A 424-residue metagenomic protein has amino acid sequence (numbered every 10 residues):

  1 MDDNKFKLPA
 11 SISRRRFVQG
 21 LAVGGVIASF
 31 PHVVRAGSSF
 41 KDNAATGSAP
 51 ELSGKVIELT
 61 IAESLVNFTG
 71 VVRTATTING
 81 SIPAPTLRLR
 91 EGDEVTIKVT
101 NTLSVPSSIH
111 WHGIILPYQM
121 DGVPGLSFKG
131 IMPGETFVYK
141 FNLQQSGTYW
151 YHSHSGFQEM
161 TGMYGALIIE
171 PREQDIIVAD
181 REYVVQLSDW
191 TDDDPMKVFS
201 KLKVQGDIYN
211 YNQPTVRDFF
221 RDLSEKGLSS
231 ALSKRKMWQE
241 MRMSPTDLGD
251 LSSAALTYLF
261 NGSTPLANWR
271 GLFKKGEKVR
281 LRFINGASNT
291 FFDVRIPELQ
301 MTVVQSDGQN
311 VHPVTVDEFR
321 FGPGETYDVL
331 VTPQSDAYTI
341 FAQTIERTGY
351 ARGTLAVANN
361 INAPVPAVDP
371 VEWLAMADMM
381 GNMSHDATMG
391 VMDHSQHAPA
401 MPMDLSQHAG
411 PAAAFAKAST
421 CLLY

Functional and structural regions predicted by a protein language model:
M1-S13, V23: N-terminal secretory signal peptides
A10, P31-N67: C-terminal segment of N-terminal export signals and the immediately downstream linker at the start of the mature
Q19, V23-S29, D189: ...captures the hydrophobic TM-helix bundle architecture rather than a specific catalytic motif, and can also fire on
L52-V178, D250, A255, R282 (+2 more regions): Histidine- and aromatic-enriched segments that form or immediately flank copper-ligand environments
V72-R73, L187-F273: Mobile cap/lid helix-loop segments that border enzyme active or cofactor-binding sites and regulate substrate access
M120-V123, K129-M132, L232-C421: Histidine- and aromatic-rich segments of cupredoxin/plastocyanin-like copper-binding domains
R181-Y209, E372-V391: Compositionally biased low-complexity segments at domain edges in trafficked proteins and select soluble regulators
Y424: Conserved small/polar residues in nucleotide/adenosyl-binding loops
